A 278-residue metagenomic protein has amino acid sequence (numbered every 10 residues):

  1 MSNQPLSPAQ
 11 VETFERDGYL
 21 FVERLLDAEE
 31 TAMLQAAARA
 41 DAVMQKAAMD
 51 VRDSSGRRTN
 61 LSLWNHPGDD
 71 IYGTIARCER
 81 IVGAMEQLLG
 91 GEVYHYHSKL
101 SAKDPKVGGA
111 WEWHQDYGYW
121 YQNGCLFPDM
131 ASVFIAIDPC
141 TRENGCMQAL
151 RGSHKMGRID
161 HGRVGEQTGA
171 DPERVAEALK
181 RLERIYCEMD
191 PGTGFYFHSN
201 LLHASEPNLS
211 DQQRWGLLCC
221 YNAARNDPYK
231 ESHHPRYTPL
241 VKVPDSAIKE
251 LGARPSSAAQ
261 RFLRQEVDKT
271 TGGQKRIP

Functional and structural regions predicted by a protein language model:
M1-D17, E23-W113, G118-G124, G162 (+2 more regions): Non-heme Fe(II)-dependent double-stranded beta-helix
M44-D50, S54, G194, L201-P278: Non-heme Fe(II)/2-oxoglutarate
I81, P105-V107, C140-R142, K155 (+2 more regions): Short, charged/polar surface micro-motifs in flexible loops or helix N-caps
G91-S98, G109-W111, D129-I135, G145 (+1 more regions): Generic beta-strand structural signal
K103, L150-G157, R214, C220-N226: Short edge-strand/loop segments of extracellular domains
E112-Q115, Q122-G124, E143-A149, R158-G162 (+1 more regions): A short secondary-structure junction signal
N123-R142, E188-M189, C220-A223: Short, conserved beta-strand element in jelly-roll/cupin
C140-L202: Double-stranded beta-helix
